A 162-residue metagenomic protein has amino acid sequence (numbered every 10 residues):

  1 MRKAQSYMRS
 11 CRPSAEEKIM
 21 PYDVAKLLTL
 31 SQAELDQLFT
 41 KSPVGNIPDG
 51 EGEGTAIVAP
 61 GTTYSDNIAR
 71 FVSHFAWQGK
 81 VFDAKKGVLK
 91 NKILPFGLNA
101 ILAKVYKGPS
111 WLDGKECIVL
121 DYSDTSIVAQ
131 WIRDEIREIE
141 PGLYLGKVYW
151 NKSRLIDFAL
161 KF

Functional and structural regions predicted by a protein language model:
Q5-Y7: Low-complexity, intrinsically disordered or signal/transmembrane-proximal segments
C11-F162: Soluble ligand-binding/transfer domains with enclosed cavities or grooves
